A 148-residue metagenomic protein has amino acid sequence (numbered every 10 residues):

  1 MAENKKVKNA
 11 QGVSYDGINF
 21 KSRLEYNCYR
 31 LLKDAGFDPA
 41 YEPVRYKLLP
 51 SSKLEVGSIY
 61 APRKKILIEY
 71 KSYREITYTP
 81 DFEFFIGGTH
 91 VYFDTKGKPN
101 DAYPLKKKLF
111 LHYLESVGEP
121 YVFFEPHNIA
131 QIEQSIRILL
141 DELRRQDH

Functional and structural regions predicted by a protein language model:
M1-H148: Electrostatic, structured charged patches in enzyme active sites and in nucleic-acid/phosphate-binding
